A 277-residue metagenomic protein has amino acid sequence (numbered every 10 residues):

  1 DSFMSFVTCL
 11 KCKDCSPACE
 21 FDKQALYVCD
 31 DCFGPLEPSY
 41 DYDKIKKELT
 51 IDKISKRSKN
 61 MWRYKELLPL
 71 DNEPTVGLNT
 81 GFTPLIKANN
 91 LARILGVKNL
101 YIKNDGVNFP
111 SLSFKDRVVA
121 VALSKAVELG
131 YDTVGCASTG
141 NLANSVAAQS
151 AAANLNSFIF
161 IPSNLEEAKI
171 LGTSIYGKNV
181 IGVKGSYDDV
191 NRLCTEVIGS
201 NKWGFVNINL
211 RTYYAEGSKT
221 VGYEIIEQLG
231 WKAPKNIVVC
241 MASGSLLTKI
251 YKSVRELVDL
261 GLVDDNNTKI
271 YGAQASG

Functional and structural regions predicted by a protein language model:
F3-G277: PLP-dependent amino-acid enzyme catalytic core
